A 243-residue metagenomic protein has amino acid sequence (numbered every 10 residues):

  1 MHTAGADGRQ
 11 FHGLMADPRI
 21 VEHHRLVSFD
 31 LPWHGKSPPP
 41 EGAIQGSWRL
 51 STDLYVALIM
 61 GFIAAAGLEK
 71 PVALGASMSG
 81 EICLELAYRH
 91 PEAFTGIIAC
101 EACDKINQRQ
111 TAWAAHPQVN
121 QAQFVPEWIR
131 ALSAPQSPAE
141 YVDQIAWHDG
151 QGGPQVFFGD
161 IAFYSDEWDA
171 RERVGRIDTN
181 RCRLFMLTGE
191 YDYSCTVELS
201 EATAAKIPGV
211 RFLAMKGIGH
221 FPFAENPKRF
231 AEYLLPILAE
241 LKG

Functional and structural regions predicted by a protein language model:
A4-A16: The serine-hydrolase catalytic nucleophile loop
E22-L74, E232: Active-site loop/oxyanion-hole signature of alpha/beta-hydrolase fold enzymes
G75, S79, C83: Gly/Ala-rich beta-loop-alpha elbow adjacent to hydrolase catalytic centers
L84-V125: Flexible "cap/lid" loop of the alpha/beta hydrolase fold
Q108, Q121-T179: Conserved alpha/beta-hydrolase catalytic His-Asp/Glu region
N180, M186-T188: Short beta-strand/loop motif that positions the catalytic acidic residue of the alpha/beta-hydrolase fold
E190-C195: Acidic catalytic loop of the alpha/beta-hydrolase fold
V210-G243: Catalytic active-site module of serine/aspartate enzymes centered on a nucleophile-bearing elbow/loop
